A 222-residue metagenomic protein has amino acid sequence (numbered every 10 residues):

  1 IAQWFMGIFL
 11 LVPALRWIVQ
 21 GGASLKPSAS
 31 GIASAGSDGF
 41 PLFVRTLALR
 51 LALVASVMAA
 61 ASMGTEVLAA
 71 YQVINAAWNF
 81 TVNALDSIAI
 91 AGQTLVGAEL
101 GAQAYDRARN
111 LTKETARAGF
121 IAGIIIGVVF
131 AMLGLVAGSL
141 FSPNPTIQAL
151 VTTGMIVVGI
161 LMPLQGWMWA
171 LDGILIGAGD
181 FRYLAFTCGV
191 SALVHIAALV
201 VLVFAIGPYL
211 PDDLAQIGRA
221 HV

Functional and structural regions predicted by a protein language model:
I1-F40, V96-L161, V203-V222: Short alpha-helical transmembrane segments in multi-pass integral membrane proteins
I1-L11, L85-A89, V158-G177, Y183-H195 (+1 more regions): Short runs within selected transmembrane alpha-helices of multi-pass transporters and secretion channels
S34, D38-T46, R50, V54 (+4 more regions): Residue-level signature of transmembrane alpha-helical cores of multipass secondary-active transporters and flippases
D38, L51-A55, I90, A131-M132 (+2 more regions): A generic alpha-helix surface/boundary motif
R50-F80, A98-E99, V136-P145: Helix-terminus/linker motif at the lipid-water interface of multi-pass membrane proteins
A70-G134, W167-G179, Y183-T187: Small-residue-rich hydrophobic transmembrane alpha-helices
